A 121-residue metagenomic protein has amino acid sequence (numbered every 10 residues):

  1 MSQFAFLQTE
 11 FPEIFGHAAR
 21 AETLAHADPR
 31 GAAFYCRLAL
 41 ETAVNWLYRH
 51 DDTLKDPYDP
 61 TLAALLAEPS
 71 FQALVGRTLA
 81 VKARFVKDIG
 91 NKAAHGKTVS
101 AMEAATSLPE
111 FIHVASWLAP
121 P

Functional and structural regions predicted by a protein language model:
M1-P121: Amphipathic alpha-helical interface elements
